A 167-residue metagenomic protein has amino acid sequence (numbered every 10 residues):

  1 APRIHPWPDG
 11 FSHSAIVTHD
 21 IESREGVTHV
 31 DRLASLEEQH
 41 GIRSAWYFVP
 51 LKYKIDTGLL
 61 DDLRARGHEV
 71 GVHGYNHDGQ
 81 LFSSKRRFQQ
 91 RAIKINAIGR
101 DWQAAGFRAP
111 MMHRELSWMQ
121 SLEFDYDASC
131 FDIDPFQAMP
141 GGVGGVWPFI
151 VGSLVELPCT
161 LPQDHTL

Functional and structural regions predicted by a protein language model:
A1-E69, M111: Active-site beta->alpha N-cap acidic-glycine motif
A1-R3, N96-L167: Active-site-adjacent pocket scaffolds in enzyme catalytic domains
P2-H5, F82-I95: Short N-terminal signal/transit or membrane-insertion segments and the immediately adjacent low-complexity/disordered
A15-H19, S44-W46, V70-H73, A105-F107 (+2 more regions): Hydrophobic faces of well-ordered beta-strands that scaffold small-molecule active sites in alpha/beta enzyme cores
E22-T28, Y47-T57, D78-Q89, G106-S117 (+1 more regions): Acidic-and-aromatic substrate-binding clefts and catalytic sites of carbohydrate-active enzymes
R32-S35, G58, D62-A65, Q90-A97 (+2 more regions): Alpha-helical scaffolding segments of alpha/beta enzyme cores, especially the outer helices of TIM-barrel or partial
S35-E38, R64-G67, Q90-A92, Y126-S129 (+1 more regions): Short, low-complexity, polar/charged sequence segments that are solvent-exposed and flexible
G74-Q80, D164: Conserved radical SAM core fold
